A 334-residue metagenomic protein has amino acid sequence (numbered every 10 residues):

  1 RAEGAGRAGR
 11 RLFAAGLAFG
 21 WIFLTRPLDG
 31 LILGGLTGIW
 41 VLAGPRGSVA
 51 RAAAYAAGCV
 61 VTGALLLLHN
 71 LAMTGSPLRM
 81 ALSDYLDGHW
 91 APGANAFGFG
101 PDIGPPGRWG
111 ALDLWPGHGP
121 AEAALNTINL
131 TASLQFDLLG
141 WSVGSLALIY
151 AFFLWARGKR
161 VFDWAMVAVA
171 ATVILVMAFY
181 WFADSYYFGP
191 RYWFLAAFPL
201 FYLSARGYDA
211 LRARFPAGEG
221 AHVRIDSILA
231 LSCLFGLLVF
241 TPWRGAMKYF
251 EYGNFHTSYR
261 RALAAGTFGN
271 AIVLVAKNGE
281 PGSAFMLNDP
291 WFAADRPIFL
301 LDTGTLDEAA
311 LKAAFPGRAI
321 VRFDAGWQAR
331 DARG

Functional and structural regions predicted by a protein language model:
R1, T25, L31, W141 (+3 more regions): Hydrophobic/aromatic-rich transmembrane helices and adjacent perimembrane loops
G4-R10, I32-L68: Perimembrane helix-loop-helix junctions
R11-R26, T37-G38: Membrane-interface alpha helices of multi-pass inner-membrane proteins
L17, A56-V60, A170-A171, F201-Y202 (+1 more regions): Signature aromatic-anchored transmembrane alpha helix within multi-pass, membrane-resident enzymes that catalyze glycan
F19, L36, G58-T62, G144-Y150 (+2 more regions): Transmembrane alpha-helix segments characteristic of polytopic inner-membrane glycan-assembly/cell-envelope
W21-F23, D29-G30, R51-G144, G236-F240: Membrane-lumen/periplasm interface segments of specific transmembrane helices in polyprenyl phosphate-linked
G38-L42, A123-V167: Hydrophobic, aromatic-rich transmembrane alpha-helices and their immediate juxtamembrane boundary segments
G220-E280: Membrane-embedded, lumen/periplasm-facing catalytic core of multi-pass transferases that use lipid-linked donors
